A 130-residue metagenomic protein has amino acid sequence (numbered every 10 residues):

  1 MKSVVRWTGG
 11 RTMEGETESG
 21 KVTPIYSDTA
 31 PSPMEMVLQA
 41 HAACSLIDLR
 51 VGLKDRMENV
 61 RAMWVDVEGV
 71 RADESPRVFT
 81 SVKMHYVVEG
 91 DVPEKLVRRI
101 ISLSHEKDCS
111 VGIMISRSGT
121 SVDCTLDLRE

Functional and structural regions predicted by a protein language model:
M1-Q39, R50-E130: Extended beta-strand/beta-hairpin segments
